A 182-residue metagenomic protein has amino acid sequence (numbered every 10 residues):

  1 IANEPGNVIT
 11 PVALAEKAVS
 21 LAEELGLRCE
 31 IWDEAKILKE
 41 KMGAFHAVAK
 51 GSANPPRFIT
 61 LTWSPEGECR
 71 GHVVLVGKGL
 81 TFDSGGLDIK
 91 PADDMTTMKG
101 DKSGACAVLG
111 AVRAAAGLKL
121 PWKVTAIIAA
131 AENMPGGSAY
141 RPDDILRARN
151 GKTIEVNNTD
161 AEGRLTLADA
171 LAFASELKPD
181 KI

Functional and structural regions predicted by a protein language model:
I1-I9: N-terminal capping segment at the start of a domain
V12: Phosphate-interacting basic helix/loop segments used at nucleotide- and nucleic-acid interfaces
A15-I182: A generic structural signal for tightly packed, nonpolar segments enriched in small/aliphatic residues
